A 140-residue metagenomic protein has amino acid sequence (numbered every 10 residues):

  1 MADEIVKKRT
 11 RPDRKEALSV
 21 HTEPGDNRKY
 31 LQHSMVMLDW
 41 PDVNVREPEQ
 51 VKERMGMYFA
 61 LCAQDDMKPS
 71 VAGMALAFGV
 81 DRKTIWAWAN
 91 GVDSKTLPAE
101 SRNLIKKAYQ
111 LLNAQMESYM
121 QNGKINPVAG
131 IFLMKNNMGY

Functional and structural regions predicted by a protein language model:
M1-R54: Arg/Lys-rich, low-complexity, intrinsically disordered N-terminal tails that contact nucleic acids
P48-K68: Short, amphipathic alpha-helical "recognition" segments used to contact nucleic acids or chromatin
A72: Residues within the helices of the helix-turn-helix
A75: The alpha-helix within a helix-turn-helix
D81-T84: Short coil turns linking two alpha-helices in DNA-binding domains
N90-L111: Short, solvent-exposed alpha-helical "recognition" segments
Q110-Y140: Amphipathic alpha-helical protein-protein interaction segments
